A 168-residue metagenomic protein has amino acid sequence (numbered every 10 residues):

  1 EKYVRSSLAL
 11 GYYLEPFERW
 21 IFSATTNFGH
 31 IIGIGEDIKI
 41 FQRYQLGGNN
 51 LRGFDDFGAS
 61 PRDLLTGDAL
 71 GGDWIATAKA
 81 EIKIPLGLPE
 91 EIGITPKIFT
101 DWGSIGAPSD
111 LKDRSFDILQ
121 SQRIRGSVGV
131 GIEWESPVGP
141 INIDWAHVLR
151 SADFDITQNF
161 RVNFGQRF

Functional and structural regions predicted by a protein language model:
E1-I94, I98-S109, D113-F116, F154 (+1 more regions): C-terminal outer-membrane beta-barrel translocator/porin domains of Gram-negative envelope proteins and their
V4, G126, Q158: Exposed loop/turn and edge beta-strand positions of beta-sandwich/beta-sheet ligand-binding modules
I21, V138-P140: Coil-to-beta-strand transition motifs
L65-T66, W102, I141-L149: Transmembrane beta-strand segments that form the barrel wall of outer-membrane beta-barrel proteins
T77, R125-G129, P140, R161: Short amphipathic alpha-helical surface patches that serve as generic macromolecular interface elements
L111-V130: A short alpha/beta connector and helix-capping loop motif
Q120, R150-F154: Short proline/glycine-enriched turn/loop segments at secondary-structure junctions
I132-P137, T157-F168: Outer-membrane beta-barrel "beta-signal"
